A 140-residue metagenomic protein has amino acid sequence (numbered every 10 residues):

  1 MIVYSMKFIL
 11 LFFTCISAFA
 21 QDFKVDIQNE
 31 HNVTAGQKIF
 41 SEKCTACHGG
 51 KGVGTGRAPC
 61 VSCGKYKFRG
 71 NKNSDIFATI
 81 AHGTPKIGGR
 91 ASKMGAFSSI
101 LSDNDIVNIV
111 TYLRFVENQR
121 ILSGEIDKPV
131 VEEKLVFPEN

Functional and structural regions predicted by a protein language model:
V3-L11: Sec-dependent signal peptide recognition, specifically the positively charged N-region followed immediately by
K7, T84-P85, N118-I121: Generic structural signal for secondary-structure transition and capping sites
F12-A20: Hydrophobic h-region of N-terminal signal peptides that target proteins for export in Gram-negative bacteria
Q21-F23, E30, K38-S41, G89-N140: Flexible coil segments in periplasmic/lumen-exposed cytochrome c-class electron-transfer proteins
Q21-V25, G49-G54: Short acidic/polar micro-motifs centered on Gly/Asp/Asn
E30-V33, Q37, V53-A81, A96: Gly/Gly-Pro-rich "capping" loops immediately C-terminal to redox-active cysteine motifs in periplasmic/lumenal
S41-C44, G49: Aromatic-flanked redox-active Cys/Sec active sites in thiol-based oxidoreductases, especially the WC-centered
H48-V53, A81, P85, S99 (+1 more regions): Detector for the c-type heme attachment site
